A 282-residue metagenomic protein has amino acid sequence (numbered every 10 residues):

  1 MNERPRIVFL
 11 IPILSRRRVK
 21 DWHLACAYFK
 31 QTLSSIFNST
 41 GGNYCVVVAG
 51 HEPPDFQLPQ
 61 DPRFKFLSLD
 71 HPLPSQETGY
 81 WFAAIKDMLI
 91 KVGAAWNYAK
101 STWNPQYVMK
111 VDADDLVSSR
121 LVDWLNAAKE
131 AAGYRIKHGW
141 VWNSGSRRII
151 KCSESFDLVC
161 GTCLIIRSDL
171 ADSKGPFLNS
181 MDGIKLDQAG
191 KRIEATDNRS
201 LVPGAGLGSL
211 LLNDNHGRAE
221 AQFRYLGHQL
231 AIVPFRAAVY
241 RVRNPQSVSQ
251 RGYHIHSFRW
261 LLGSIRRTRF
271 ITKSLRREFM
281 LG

Functional and structural regions predicted by a protein language model:
N2-R4, S180-G282: C-terminal catalytic/acceptor-binding lobe
R6-V8: Cell-envelope/extracellular polymer assembly enzymes that use nucleotide-activated donors
R16-A27, T78-I85, S180-G183, G206-L211: Short, flexible/disordered intra-domain loops and linkers
C26-N43: Short, acidic, metal-binding catalytic loop of nucleotide-sugar glycosyltransferases
I36, G50-P53, A113: Conserved short acidic donor-positioning loop in nucleotide-sugar-dependent glycosyltransferases
E52-P105: Active-site-proximal specificity loops/subdomain of glycosyltransferases
W103-L116: Short beta-strand-to-loop acidic/aromatic patch adjacent to the donor-nucleotide binding site
S118-S200: Conserved catalytic core of nucleotide-sugar-dependent glycosyltransferases
